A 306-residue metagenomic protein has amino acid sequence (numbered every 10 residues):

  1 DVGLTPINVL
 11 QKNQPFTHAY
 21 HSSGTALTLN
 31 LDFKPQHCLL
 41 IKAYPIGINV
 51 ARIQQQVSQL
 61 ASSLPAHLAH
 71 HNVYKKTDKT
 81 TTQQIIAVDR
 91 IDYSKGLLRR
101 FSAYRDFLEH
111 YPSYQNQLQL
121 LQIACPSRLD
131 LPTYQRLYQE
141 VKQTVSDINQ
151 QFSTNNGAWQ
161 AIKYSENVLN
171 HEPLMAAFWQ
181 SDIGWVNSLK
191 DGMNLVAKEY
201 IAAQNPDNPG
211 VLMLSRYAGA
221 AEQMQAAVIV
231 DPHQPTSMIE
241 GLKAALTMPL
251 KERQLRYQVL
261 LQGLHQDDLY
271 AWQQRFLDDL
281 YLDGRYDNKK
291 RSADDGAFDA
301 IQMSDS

Functional and structural regions predicted by a protein language model:
D1-S306: Catalytic cores of carbohydrate-active enzymes across secretory and cytosolic contexts
